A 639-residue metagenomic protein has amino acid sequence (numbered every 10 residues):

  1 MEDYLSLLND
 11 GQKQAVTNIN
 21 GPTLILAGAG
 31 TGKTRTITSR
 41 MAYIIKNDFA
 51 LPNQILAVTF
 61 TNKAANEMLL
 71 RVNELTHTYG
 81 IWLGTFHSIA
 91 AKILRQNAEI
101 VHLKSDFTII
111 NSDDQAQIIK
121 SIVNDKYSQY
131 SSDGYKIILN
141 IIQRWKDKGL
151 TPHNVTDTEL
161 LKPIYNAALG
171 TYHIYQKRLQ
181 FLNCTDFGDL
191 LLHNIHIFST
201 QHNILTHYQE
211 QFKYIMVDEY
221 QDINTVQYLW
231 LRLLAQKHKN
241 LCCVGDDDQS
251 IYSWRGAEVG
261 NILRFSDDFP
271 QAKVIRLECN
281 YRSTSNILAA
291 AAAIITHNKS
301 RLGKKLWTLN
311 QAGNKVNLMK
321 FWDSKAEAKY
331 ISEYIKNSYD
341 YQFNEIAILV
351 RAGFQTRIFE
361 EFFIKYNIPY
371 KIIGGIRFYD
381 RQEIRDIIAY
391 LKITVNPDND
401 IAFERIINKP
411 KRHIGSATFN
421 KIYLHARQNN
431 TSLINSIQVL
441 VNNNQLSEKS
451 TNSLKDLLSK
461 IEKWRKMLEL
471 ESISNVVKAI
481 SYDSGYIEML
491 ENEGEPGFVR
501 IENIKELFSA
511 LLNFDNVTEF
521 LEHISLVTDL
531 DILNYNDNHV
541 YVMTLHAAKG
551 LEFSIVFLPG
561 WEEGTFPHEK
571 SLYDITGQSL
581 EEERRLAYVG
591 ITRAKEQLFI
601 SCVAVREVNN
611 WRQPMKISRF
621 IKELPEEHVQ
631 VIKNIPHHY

Functional and structural regions predicted by a protein language model:
M1-S105, I109, T206, G260 (+2 more regions): P-loop NTPase Walker
E2-L7, S39, Y43, T225-F321: Conserved RecA-like helicase ATPase core segment that couples NTP binding/hydrolysis to strand translocation
S6-T17, G21-I25, L51, L56-A57 (+6 more regions): Conserved helicase NTPase motor core
N18-I19, G80, E99-D189, F212 (+3 more regions): ATP-hydrolysis module of ASCE/P-loop NTPase motor domains, specifically the Walker B Asp-Glu catalytic pair
I25, A29-I37, P270-K273, E278-P369 (+4 more regions): Helicase P-loop NTPase motor core
L83-S88, D189, N194, N538-L545: Conserved two-lobed SF2 helicase motor
I89-N97, D248-S253, R282, I373-V395 (+1 more regions): Short alpha-helix plus adjacent loop in nuclease-associated cores
D157-L161, Q342, T356-I368, R381 (+1 more regions): Conserved helicase C-terminal RecA-like lobe
